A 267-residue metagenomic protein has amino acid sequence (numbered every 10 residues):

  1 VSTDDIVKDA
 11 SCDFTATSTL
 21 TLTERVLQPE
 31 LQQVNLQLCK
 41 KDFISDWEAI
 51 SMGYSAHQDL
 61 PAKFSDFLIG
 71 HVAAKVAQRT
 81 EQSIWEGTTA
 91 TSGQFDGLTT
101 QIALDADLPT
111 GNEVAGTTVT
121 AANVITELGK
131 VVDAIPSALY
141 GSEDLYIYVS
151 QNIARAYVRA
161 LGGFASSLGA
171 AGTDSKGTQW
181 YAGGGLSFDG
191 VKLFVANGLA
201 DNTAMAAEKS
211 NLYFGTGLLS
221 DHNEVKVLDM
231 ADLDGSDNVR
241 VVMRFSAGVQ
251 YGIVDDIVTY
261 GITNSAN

Functional and structural regions predicted by a protein language model:
V1-I50, I69: Assembly/oligomerization interface modules of large self-assembling protein complexes
D4, D96-N123, V158-N267: Sequence/fold signature of self-assembling virion shell proteins
Q33, I69, S142-D144, G190 (+1 more regions): Extracellular structured ligand-interaction cores
C39-D46, V149-I153, E208-K209, I253-D255: Helix N-cap / beta->alpha transition motif
D46-W47, E81, A156-V158: Short helix/loop capping segments that flank catalytic or ligand/cofactor-binding pockets
A49-A134, G261, S265-N267: Alpha-helical scaffold segments that mediate packing/assembly in large oligomeric complexes
I125-A165, G172: Ordered core of a single globular domain
